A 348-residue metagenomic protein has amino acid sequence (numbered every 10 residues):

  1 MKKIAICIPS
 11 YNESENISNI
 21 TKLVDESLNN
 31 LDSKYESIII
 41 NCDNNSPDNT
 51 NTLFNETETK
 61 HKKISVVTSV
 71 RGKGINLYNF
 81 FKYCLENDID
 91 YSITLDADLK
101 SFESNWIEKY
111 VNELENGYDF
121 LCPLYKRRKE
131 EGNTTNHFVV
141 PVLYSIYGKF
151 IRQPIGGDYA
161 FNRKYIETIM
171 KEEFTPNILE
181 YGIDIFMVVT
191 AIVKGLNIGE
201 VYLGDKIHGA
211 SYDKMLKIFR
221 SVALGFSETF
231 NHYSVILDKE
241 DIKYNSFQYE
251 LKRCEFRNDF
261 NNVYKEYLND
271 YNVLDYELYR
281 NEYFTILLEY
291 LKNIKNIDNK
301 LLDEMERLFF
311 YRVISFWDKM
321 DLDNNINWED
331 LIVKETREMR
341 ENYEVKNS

Functional and structural regions predicted by a protein language model:
E13-N30: Short, well-formed alpha-helical segments that are part of the catalytic scaffolds of diverse glycosyltransferases
S33-S46: Short beta-strand/loop segment that forms part of the nucleotide-sugar
D43-T52, L99: A conserved acidic beta->alpha catalytic loop
N51-I75, N79, Y83-E86: Conserved donor nucleotide-binding strand/loop of the catalytic core
I89-K100: Short beta-strand-to-loop acidic/aromatic patch adjacent to the donor-nucleotide binding site
E103-L124: Conserved donor-nucleotide/metal-binding helix-loop-beta segment in metal-dependent transferases, i.e., the alpha-helix
L121-N133: Short beta-strand-to-loop element that shapes/binds the nucleotide-sugar donor at the catalytic cleft/hinge
A223-S348: Terminal low-complexity segments of carbohydrate-biosynthetic enzymes
